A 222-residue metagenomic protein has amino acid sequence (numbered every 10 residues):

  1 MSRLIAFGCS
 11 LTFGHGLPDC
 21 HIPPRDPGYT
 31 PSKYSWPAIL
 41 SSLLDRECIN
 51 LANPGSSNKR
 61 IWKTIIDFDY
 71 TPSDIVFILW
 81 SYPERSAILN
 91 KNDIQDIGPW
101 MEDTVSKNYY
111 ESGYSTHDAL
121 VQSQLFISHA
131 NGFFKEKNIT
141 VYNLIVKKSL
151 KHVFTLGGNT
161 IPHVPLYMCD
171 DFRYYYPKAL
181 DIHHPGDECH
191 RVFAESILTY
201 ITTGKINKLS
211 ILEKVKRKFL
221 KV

Functional and structural regions predicted by a protein language model:
M1-S57, G186, V192: Serine-esterase "nucleophile elbow" of acetyl-processing enzymes
L17-P23, I61, L89, K147: A generic "cationic amphipathic patch" detector
K33, I61, F126-I127: Amphipathic coiled-coil/heptad-repeat helices and related helical stalk/stem segments that mediate oligomerization
G55-D67: Structural motif
I66-V222: Alpha-helical cap/lid subdomain in secreted, periplasmic, or secretory-pathway luminal O-acyl-processing enzymes
